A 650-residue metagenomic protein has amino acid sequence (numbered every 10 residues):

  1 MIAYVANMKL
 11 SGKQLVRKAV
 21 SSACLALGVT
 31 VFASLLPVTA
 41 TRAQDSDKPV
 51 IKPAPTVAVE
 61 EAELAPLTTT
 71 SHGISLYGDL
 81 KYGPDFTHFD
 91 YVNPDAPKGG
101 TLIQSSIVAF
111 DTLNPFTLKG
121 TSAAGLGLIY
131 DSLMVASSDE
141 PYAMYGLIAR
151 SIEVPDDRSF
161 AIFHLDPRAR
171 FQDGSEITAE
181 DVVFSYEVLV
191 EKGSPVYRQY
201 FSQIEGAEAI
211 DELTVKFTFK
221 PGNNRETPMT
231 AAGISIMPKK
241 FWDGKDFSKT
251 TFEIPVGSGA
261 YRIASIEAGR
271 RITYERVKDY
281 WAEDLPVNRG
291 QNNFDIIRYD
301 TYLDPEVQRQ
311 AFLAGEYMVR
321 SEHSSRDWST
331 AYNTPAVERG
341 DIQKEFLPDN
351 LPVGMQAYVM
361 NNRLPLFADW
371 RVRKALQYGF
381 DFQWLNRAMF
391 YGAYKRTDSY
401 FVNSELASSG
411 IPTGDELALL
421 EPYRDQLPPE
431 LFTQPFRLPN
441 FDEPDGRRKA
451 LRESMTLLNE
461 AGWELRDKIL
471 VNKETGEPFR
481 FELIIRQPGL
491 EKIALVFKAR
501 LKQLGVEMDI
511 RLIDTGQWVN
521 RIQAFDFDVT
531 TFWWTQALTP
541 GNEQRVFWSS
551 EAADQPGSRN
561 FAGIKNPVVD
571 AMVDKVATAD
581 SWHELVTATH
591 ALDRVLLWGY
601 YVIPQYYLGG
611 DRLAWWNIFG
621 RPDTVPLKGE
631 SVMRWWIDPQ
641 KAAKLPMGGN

Functional and structural regions predicted by a protein language model:
D45, L64, S106-V108, G120-A124 (+8 more regions): Detector for C-terminal structural segments
L64-D156, H164, E187, V256: N-terminal lobe/hinge region of extracytoplasmic solute-binding protein
H88, V108-A124, I148, S175 (+5 more regions): A structural "hinge/loop" feature
V92, L118-G125, S151-P195, I210 (+5 more regions): Aromatic- and charge-enriched surface segment that lines or borders ligand/interaction sites
A109, I129-Y142, A231-R298, L303-V307 (+3 more regions): Gly/Pro-rich hinge or "lid" segments in bacterial periplasmic/extracellular proteins
I148-R150, Q172, I177, T218-M237 (+4 more regions): Aromatic-rich, solvent-exposed beta-strand/loop patch
H164, Q199-D243, G259-E267, I411-Q426: Surface-exposed binding/hinge segments that line and control ligand-binding clefts or catalytic entry sites
G206-A207, A264-E275, D300-L364, R371 (+5 more regions): Extracellular/periplasmic solute-recognition and catalytic clefts
